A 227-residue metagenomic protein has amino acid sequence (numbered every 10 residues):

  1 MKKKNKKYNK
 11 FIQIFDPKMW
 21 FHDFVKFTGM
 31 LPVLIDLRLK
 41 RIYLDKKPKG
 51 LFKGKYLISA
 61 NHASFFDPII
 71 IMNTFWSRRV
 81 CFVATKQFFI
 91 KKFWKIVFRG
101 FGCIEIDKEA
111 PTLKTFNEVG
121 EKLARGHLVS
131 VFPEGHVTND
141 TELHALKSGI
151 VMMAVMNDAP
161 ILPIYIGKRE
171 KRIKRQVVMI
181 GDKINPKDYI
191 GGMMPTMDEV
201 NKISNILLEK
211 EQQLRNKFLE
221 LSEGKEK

Functional and structural regions predicted by a protein language model:
M1-L57, F66-I70, K95, F101-G102 (+4 more regions): Membrane-anchoring hydrophobic helices of lipid-metabolizing enzymes
K2-F15, K114-K227: Non-catalytic C-terminal accessory region of glycerolipid acyltransferases and related lyso-lipid remodeling enzymes
W20, F24, P111, E199 (+1 more regions): Soluble or luminal CAZymes and related metallo-dependent hydrolases
V25, F89-W94, K171-I173: Short, glycine/polar-rich helix-capping loops at beta-to-alpha or helix-loop-helix junctions that flank or form
K40-I42, P111-F116: Glycine-rich, highly charged phosphate/nucleotide-binding loops
R41, F82, C103-E105, I161-P163 (+1 more regions): Conserved beta-strand scaffold positions in the cores of enzyme catalytic domains, especially in NTP/NDP-utilizing
D45, P111, G167: Residue-level "edge-of-site" marker
G50-A110: Catalytic core of membrane glycerolipid acyltransferases/transacylases, capturing the structured, soluble-facing
